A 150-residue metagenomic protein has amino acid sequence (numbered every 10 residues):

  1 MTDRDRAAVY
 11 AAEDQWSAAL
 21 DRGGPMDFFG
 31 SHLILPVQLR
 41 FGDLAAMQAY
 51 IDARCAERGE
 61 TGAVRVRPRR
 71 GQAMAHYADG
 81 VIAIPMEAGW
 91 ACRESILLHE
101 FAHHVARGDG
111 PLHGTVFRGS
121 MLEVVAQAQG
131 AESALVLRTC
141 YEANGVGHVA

Functional and structural regions predicted by a protein language model:
M1-S95, H104-A150: Active-site-proximal or metal-binding-adjacent scaffold patches in catalytic folds
E100: Walker B catalytic acidic pair
